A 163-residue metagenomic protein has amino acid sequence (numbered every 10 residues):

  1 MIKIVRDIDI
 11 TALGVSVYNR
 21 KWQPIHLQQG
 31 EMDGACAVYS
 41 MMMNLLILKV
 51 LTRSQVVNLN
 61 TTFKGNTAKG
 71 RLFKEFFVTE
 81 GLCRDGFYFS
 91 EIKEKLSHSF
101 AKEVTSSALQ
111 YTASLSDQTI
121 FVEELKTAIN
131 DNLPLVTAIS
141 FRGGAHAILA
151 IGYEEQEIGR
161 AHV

Functional and structural regions predicted by a protein language model:
M1-V78: Active-site nucleophile-adjacent alpha helix/oxyanion-hole segment immediately C-terminal to the catalytic cysteine
K3-R6, G70-R160: Conserved active-site-adjacent core of cysteine acyl-enzyme catalytic domains
